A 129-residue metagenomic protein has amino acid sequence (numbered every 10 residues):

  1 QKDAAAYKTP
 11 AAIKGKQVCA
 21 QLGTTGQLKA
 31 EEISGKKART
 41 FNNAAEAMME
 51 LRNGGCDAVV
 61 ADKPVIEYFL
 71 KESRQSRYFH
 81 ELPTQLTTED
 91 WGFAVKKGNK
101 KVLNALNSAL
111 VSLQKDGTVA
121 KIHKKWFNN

Functional and structural regions predicted by a protein language model:
Q1-N129: Proline/Glycine/Serine-rich low-complexity intrinsically disordered segments that serve as flexible stalks/linkers
